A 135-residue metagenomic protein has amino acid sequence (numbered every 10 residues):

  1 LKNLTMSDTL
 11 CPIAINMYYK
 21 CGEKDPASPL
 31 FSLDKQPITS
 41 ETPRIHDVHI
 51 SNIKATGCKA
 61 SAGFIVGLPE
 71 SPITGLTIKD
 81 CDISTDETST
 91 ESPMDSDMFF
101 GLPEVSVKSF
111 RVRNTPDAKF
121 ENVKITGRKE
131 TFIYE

Functional and structural regions predicted by a protein language model:
L1-E135: Extracellular/periplasmic carbohydrate-active domains that bind, remodel, or depolymerize complex polysaccharides
